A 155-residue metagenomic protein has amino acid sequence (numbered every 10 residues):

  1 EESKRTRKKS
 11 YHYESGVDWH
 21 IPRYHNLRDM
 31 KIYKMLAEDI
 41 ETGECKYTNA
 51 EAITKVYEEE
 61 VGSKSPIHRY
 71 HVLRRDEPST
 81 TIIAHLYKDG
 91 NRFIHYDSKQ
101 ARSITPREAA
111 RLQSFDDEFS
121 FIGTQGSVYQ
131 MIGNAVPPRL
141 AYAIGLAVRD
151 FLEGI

Functional and structural regions predicted by a protein language model:
E1-I155: C-terminal target-recognition/interaction regions appended to catalytic cores
